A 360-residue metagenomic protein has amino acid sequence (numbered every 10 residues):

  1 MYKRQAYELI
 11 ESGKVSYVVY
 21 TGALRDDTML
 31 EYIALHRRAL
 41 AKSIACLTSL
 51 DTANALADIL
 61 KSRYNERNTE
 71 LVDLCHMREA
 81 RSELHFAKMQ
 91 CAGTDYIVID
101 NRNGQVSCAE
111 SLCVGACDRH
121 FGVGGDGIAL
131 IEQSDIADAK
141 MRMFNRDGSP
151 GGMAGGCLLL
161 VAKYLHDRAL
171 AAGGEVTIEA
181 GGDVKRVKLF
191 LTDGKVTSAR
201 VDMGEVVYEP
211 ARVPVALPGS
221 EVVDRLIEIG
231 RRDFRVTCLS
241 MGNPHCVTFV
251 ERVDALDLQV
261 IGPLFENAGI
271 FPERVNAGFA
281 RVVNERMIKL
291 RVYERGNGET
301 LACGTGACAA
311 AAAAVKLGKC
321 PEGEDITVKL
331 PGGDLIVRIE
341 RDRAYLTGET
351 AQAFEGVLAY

Functional and structural regions predicted by a protein language model:
M1-Q5: Conserved small/polar residues in nucleotide/adenosyl-binding loops
Y7-R81: Peripheral docking tails and interdomain loops at the edges of cofactor- or intermediate-handling domains
T21-D26, A92, R146, V206 (+1 more regions): Short glycine-rich anion-binding loops that position phosphate/pyrophosphate groups of nucleotides and phosphorylated
L30-E31, A57-K61, F190, R212-P214 (+2 more regions): Short acidic, glycine/serine/threonine-rich loops at helix termini
R81-K195, C246-Y360: A glycine-rich beta-to-alpha transition motif near the start of alpha/beta enzyme domains, typified by
R81-Q105, V201, V213, P218-L239: N-terminal, positively charged, Ser/Thr/Ala/Gly-biased leader segments that form transit/presequence-like amphipathic
G194, S198-V206: Membrane helix-loop-helix hairpins that form the core translocation module of multi-pass transporters
V236, P244-V247: Selected transmembrane alpha-helices and immediately adjacent juxtamembrane segments of polytopic inner-membrane
